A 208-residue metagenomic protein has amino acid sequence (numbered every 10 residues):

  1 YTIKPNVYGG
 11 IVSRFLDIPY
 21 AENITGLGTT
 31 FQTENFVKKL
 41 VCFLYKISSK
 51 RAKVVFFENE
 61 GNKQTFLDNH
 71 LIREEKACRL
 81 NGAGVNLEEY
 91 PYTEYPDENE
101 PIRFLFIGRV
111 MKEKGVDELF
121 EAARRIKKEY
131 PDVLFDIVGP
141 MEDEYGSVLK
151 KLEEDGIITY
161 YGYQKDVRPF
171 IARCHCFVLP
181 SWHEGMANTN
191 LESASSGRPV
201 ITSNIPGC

Functional and structural regions predicted by a protein language model:
Y1-N6, I24: Short His-centered aromatic/hydrophobic patch
P19-A21, T29-R51: Nucleotide-sugar donor phosphate/pyrophosphate-binding loop at the beta->alpha transition of glycosyltransferases
K46, K50-Y92: Donor nucleotide-sugar binding/catalytic pocket of nucleotide-sugar-dependent glycosyltransferases
Q64, L134-Y161: Short, structured helix-loop element that forms part of the nucleotide-activated donor/catalytic region
I102, F106-R125, F135, R168 (+1 more regions): A conserved mid-protein helix/loop that constitutes part of the nucleotide-sugar donor-binding site
Y163, W182: Aromatic "clamp/platform" in nucleotide-sugar-dependent glycosyltransferases that forms part of the donor/acceptor
V167, A187-N190, C208: Short glycine/serine-rich donor-binding loops of glycosyltransferases
P199-T202: Short hydrophobic beta-strand element within catalytic cores of glycosyltransferases and related nucleotide-activated
